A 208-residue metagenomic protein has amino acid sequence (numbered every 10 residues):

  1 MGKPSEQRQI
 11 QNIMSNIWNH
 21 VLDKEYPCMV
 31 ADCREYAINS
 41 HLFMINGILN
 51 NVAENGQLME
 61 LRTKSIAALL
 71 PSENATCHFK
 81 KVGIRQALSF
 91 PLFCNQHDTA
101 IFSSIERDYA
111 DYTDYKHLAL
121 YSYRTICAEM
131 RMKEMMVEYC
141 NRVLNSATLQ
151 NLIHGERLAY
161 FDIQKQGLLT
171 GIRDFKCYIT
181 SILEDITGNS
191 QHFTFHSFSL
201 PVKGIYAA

Functional and structural regions predicted by a protein language model:
M1-T99, S103-I105, A110: An N-terminal structural lobe/cap that precedes and organizes the functional/catalytic core across diverse proteins
W18, V52-E54, S72-A208: Glycine- and hydrophobic-rich flexible loops that cap the catalytic core of alpha/beta enzyme folds
